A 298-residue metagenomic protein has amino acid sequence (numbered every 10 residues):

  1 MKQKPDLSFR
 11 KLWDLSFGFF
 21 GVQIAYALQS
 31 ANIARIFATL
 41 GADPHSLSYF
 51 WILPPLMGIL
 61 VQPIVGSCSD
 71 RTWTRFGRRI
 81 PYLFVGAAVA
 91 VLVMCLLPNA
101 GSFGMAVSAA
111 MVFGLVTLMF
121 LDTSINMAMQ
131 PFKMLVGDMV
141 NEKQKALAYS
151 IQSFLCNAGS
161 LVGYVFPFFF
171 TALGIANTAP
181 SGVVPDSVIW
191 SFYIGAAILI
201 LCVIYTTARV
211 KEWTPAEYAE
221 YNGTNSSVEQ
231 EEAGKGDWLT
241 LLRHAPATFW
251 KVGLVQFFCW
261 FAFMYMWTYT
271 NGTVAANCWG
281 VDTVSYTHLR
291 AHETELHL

Functional and structural regions predicted by a protein language model:
M1-R10, G101, M105-V116, M127-A128 (+2 more regions): Intracellular loop-helix junctions on the cytosolic face of multi-pass helical membrane proteins
K2-P55, K251, M264-G280: Helix-loop boundary and gating motifs at the non-cytosolic
G41-A42, S69, W73, M139-N141 (+1 more regions): Short helix-loop-helix connector
Y49-S67: Central cavity-lining transmembrane alpha-helices of secondary-active solute carriers, predominantly the Major
R71-G86: Cytoplasmic membrane-interface "Motif A"-like loop-to-helix N-cap segments of 12-TM Major Facilitator Superfamily
F84-A106: C-terminal ends and interior cores of transmembrane alpha-helices in multi-pass membrane transporters/permeases
T287-L296: Conserved small/polar residues in nucleotide/adenosyl-binding loops
